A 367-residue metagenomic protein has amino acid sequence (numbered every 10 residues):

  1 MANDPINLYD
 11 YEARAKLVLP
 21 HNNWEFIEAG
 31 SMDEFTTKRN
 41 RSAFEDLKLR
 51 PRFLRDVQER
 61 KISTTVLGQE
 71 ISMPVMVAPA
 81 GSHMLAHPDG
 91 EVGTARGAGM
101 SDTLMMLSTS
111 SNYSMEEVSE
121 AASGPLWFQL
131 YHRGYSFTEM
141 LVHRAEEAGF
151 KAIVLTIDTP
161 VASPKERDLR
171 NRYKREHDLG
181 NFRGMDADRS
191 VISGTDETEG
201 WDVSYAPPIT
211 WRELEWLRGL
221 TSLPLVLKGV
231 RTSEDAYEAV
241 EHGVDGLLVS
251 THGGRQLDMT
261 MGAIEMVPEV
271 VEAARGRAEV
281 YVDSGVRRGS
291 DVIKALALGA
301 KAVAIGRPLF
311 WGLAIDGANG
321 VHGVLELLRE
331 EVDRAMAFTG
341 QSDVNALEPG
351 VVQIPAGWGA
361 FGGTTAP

Functional and structural regions predicted by a protein language model:
M1-I71, K165, R172-I209, N345-P367: An N-cap/entry alpha-helix motif that binds or orients negatively charged groups
N40, M259-V271, L313-D333: C-terminal helical cap(s) of enzyme catalytic domains, especially alpha/beta-barrels
K48, S63-T65, P74-A78, L104-S108 (+2 more regions): Short, conserved beta-strand segments within well-ordered enzyme catalytic domains that often line or immediately flank
I71-S110, M115: Glycine-rich active-site/cofactor-binding loop and its immediate structural neighborhood
M76-S82, G124-L130, T198-G200: Short, basic, glycine/proline-bearing loop/turn elements
S82, A95-R96, E117-A121, S136-V282 (+1 more regions): Alpha/beta enzyme core
G99-T138: A gly/proline- and charged-residue-enriched helix-loop-helix capping module
K301, G317-A346, V352-Q353: Internal helix-turn-beta structural module
